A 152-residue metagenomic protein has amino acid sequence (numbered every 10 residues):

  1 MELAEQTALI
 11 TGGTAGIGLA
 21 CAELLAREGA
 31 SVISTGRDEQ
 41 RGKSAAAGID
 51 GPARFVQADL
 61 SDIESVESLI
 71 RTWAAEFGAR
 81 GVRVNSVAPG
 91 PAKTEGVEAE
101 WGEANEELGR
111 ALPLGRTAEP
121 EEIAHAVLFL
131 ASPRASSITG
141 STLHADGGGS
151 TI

Functional and structural regions predicted by a protein language model:
T7, T14-G16, D38: Conserved glycine-rich cofactor-binding loop
A26, A75-A79, A92, A118 (+1 more regions): A short hydrophobic alpha-helix cap/turn motif
E28-S44: Conserved glycine-rich Rossmann-like NAD(P)H-binding loop of the short-chain dehydrogenase/reductase
E39-Q40, A58-E67, P120-E122: The beta1-alpha1 cofactor-binding region of Rossmann-like NAD(H)/NADP(H)-dependent oxidoreductases
G78, R83, I138-G140: Short, small/polar-rich loop/turn modules that mediate ligand/substrate recognition or access, typified
A79, P91-L112, E122: A glycine/serine/threonine-rich, flexible loop-to-helix segment that serves as the NAD(P) cofactor-binding "lid"
L112-I123, R134: A conserved structural motif in NAD(P)-dependent oxidoreductases
V127-L128, T139-I152: Short C-terminal tail/terminal secondary-structure segment of NAD(P)H-dependent dehydrogenase/reductase domains
